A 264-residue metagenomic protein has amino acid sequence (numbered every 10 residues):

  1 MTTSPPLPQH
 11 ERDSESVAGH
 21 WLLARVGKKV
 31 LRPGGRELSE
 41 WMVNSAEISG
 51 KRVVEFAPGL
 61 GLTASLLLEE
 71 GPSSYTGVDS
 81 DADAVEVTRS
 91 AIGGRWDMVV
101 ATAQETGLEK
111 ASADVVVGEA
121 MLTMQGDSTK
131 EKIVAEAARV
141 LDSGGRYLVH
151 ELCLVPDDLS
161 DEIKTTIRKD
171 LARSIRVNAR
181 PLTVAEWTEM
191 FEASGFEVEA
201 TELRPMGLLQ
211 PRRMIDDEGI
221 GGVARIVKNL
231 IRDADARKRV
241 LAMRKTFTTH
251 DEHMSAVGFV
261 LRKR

Functional and structural regions predicted by a protein language model:
V17-G34: Class I SAM-dependent methyltransferase Rossmann-like catalytic core, especially the SAM/SAH-binding loop
R32-S49: Conserved alpha-helix/loop element of class I SAM-dependent methyltransferases that forms part of the SAM/SAH-binding
K51-G59: Conserved class I S-adenosyl-L-methionine
L60-E105: Class I SAM-dependent methyltransferase SAM/SAH-binding core
Q104-V116: A short acidic, Gly/Pro-enriched loop at the edge of an enzyme's catalytic core that lines a small-molecule cofactor
E131-R146: A short glycine-rich, Lys/Arg-flanked "PGG" loop and its adjoining helix->strand segment in the class I
R146-M206: Conserved catalytic/acceptor-binding region of the Class I
A200-R264: Conserved Class I S-adenosyl-L-methionine
